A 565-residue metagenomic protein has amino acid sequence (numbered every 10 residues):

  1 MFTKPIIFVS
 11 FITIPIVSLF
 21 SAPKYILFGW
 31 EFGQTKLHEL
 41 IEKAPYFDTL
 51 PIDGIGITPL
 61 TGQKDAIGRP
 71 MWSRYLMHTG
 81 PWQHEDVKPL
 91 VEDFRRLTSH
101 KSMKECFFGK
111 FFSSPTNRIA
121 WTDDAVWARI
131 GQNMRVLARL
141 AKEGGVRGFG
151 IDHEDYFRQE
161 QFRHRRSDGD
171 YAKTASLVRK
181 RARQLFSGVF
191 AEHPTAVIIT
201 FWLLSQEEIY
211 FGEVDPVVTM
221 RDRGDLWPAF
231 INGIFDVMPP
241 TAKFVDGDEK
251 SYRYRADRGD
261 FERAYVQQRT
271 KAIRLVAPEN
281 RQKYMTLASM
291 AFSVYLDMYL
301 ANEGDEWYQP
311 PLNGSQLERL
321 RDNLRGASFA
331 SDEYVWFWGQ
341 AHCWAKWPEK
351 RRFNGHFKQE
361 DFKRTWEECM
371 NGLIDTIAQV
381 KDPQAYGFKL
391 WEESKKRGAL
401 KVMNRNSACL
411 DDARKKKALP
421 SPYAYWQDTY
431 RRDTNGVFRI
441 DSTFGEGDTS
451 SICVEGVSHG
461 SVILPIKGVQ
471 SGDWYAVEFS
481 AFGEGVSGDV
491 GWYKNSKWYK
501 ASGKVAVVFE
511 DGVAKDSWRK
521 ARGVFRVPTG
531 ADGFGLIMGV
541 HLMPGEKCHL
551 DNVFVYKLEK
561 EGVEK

Functional and structural regions predicted by a protein language model:
M1-P5: Positively charged n-region of N-terminal signal peptides that target proteins for export
I7-I16: Bacterial N-terminal signal peptides
P15, R179, G562-V563: Single-residue recognition of alpha-helix boundary sites
P15-I16, K36, P70-M71, Q83 (+4 more regions): Short, solvent-exposed coil/turn linker segments
A22-R397: Glycan-processing catalytic domains of CAZymes
E392-K565: Extracellular and organelle-lumenal recognition/adhesion modules and their flexible linkers in secreted
